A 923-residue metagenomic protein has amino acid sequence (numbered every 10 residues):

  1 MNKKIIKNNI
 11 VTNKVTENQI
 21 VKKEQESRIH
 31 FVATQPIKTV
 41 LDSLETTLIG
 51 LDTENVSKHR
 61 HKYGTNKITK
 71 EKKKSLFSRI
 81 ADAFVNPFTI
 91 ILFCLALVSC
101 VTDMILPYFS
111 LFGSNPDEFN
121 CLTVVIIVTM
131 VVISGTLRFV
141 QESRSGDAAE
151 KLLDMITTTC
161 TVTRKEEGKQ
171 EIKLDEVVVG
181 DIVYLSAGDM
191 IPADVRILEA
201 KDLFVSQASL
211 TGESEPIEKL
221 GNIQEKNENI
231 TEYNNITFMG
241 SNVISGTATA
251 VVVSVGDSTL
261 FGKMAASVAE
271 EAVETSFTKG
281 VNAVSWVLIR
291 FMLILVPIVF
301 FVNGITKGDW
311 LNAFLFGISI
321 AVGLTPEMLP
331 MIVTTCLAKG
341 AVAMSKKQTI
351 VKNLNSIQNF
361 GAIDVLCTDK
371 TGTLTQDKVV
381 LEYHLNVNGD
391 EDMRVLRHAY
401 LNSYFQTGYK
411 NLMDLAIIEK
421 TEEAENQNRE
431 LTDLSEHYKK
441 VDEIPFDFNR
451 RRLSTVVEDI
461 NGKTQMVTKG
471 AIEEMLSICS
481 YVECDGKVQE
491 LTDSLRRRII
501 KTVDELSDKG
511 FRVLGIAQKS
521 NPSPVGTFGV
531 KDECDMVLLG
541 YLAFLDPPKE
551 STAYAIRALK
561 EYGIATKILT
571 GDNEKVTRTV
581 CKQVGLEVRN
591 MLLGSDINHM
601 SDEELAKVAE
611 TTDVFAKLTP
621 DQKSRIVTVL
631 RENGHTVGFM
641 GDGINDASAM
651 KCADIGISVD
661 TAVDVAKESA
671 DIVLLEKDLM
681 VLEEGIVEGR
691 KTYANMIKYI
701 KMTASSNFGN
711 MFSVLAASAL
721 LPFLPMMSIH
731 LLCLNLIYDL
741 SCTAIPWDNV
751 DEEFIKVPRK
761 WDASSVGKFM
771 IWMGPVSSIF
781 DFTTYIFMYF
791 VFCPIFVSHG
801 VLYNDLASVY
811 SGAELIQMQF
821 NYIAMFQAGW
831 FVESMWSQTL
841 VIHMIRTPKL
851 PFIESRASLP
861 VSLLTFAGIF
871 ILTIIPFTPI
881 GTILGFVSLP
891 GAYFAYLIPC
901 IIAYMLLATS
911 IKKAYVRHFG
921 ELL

Functional and structural regions predicted by a protein language model:
M1-K169, D175-V178, V183-I191, R196-F204 (+4 more regions): Non-lumenal N-terminal regulatory segments of integral membrane proteins
T65-L97, G146, T161, K169 (+9 more regions): Soluble-to-membrane junctions at the N-terminal ends of transmembrane alpha-helices in multi-pass ion-transporting
V85-Y108, I127-G135, T157-T158, W286-G304 (+7 more regions): Alpha-helical transmembrane segments of multi-pass membrane proteins, especially the membrane-embedded transport
C94-I126, V287-T325, A338, V342-Q348 (+5 more regions): Helix-interface capping motifs at the ends of transmembrane segments in multi-pass membrane proteins
L106, G113, E118, T123-T157 (+8 more regions): Hydrophobic alpha-helical transmembrane segments
F204, L210-T211, G221, Q376-H398 (+4 more regions): Basic, amphipathic juxtamembrane/active-site segments that coordinate anionic phosphate or diphosphate groups
I236-I244, N359-L538, F544, R557-A558 (+6 more regions): Cytosolic catalytic regions of ATP/NTP-dependent phosphoryl-transfer enzymes
V299, P330, K339, V584 (+3 more regions): Membrane-embedded transport module
